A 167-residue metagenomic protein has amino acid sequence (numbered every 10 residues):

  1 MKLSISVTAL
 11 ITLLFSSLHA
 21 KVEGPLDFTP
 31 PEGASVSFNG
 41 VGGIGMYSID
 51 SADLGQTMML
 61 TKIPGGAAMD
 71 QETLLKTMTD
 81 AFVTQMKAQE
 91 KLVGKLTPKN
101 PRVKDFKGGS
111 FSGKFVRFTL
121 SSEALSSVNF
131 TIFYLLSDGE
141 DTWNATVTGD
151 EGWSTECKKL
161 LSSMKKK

Functional and structural regions predicted by a protein language model:
M1-I5: Positively charged n-region of N-terminal signal peptides that target proteins for export
V7-L14: Bacterial N-terminal signal peptides
S16-A20: Sec/Tat signal peptide C-region and signal peptidase I cleavage site
L26-S35, G139-K167: Surface-exposed amphipathic alpha-helical segments
T29-K76: Secretory pathway targeting signatures of secreted, lumenal, and periplasmic proteins
E32, G40-G42, P64, F118-S122 (+2 more regions): A mature extracytoplasmic/lumenal domain signature
M46-I49, S127-D138: Short, surface-exposed beta-strand/loop micro-motifs that present aromatic residues
V83-F133: Signature of long, low-cysteine stretches enriched in small and polar/charged residues
